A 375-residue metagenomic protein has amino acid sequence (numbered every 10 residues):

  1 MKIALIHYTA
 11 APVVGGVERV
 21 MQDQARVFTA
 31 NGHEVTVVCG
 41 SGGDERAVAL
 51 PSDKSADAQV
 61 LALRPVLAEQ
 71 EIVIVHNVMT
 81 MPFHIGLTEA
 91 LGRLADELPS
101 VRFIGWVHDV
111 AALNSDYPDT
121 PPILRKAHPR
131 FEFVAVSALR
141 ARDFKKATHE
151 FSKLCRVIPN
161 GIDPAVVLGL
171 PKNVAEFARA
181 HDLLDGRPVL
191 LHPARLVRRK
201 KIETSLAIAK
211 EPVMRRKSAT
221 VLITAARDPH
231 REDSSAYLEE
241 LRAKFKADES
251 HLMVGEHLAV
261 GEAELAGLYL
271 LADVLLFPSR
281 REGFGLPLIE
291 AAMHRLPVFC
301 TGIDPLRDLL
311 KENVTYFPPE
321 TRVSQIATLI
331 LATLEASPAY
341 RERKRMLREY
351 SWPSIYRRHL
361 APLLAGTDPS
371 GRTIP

Functional and structural regions predicted by a protein language model:
I6, R179-K200, L206-A209, L222: Conserved donor-binding/catalytic core segment of Leloir-type glycosyltransferases
L139, G161: Carbohydrate-associated surface elements
A225, S235-A263: Nucleotide-activated donor-binding/catalytic signature segment of Leloir-type glycosyltransferases, i.e., the conserved
E262, A266-A272: Short alpha-helical donor nucleotide-sugar binding micro-motif in glycosyltransferases
R280: Aromatic "clamp/platform" in nucleotide-sugar-dependent glycosyltransferases that forms part of the donor/acceptor
L288, P297-C300: Short hydrophobic beta-strand element within catalytic cores of glycosyltransferases and related nucleotide-activated
R307-A332: Change "using UDP/GDP/dTDP sugars" to "using nucleotide sugars
T321, E335-T367: A charged, aromatic-enriched C-terminal amphipathic alpha-helix characteristic of glycosyltransferases across folds
